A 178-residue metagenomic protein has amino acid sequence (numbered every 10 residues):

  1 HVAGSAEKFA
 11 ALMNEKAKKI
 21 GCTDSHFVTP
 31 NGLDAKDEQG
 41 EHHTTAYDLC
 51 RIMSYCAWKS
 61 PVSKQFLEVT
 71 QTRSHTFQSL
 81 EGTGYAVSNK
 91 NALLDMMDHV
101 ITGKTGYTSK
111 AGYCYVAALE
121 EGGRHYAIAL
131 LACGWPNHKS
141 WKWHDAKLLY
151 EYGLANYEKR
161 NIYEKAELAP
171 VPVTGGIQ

Functional and structural regions predicted by a protein language model:
H1, E15-K16, V69-R73: Short acidic/histidine-centered micro-motifs embedded in hydrophobic/aromatic stretches that mark compact functional
H1-M13, L49-I52: Alpha-helical scaffold elements that line and support the substrate/ligand-binding pocket of soluble hydrolases
V2, N31, L130-A132: A mature extracytoplasmic/lumenal domain signature
E7-H26: Short, charged, amphipathic alpha-helices and their helix-cap/turn boundaries
N14, T29-N31, N89-N91: Asparagine-centered polar/low-complexity signal
C22-H26, E38-Q178: Domain-terminus/edge residues, biased toward the C-terminal soluble/receptor-binding domains of extracytoplasmic
